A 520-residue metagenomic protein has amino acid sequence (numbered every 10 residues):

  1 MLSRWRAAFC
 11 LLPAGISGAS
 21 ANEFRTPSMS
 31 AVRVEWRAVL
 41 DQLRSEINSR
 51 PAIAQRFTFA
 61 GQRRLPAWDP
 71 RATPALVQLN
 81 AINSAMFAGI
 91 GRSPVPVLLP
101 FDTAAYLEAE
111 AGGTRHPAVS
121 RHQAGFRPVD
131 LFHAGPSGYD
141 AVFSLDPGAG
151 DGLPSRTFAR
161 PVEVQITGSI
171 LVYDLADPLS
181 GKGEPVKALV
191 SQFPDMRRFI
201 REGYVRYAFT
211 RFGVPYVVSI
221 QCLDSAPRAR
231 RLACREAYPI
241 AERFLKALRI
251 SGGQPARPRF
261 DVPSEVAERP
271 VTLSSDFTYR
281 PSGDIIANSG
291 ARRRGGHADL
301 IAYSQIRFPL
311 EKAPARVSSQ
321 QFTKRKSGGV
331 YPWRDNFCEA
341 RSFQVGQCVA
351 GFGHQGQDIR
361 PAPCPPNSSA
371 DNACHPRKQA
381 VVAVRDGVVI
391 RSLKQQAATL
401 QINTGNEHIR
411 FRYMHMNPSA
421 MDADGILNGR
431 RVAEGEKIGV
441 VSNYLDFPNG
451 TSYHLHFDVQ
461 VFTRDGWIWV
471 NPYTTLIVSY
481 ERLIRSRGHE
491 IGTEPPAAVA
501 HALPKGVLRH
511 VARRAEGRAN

Functional and structural regions predicted by a protein language model:
A8-G15: Bacterial N-terminal signal peptides
A19-A21: Boundary at the C-terminal end of the N-terminal hydrophobic targeting segment
E23-V214, S264: Short, solvent-exposed recognition patches
S219-R257, S264: Surface-exposed amphipathic alpha-helical segments
I220-C222, P361-P363, L393-Q396, I402-N406 (+4 more regions): A mature extracytoplasmic/lumenal domain signature
P258-A397, E434, R485, H489-N520: Surface-exposed, glycine-biased beta-strand/turn segments
G353-Q355, S369-D371, H375-N428, G450-H456: Zn2+-dependent peptidoglycan hydrolase active-site motif and core
Q401-I402, N428-G506: Conserved, short, structured surface segments that act as functional micro-motifs
